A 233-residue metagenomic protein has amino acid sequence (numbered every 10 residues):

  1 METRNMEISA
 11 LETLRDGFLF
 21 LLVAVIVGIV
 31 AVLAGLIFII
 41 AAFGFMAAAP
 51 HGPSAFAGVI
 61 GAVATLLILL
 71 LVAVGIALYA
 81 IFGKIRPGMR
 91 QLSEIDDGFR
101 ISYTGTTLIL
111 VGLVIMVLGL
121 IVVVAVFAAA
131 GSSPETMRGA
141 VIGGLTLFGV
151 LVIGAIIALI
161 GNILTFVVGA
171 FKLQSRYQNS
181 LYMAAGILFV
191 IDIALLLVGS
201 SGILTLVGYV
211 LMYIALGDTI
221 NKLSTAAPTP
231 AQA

Functional and structural regions predicted by a protein language model:
M1-S133, M137, A158-L195, S201-A233: Membrane-interface extramembranous regions at the lipid-water interface
V141-F148: Extended, charged alpha-helical interaction scaffolds
F148-N162: Extracellular-loop-to-transmembrane junctions of the mid-late helices
